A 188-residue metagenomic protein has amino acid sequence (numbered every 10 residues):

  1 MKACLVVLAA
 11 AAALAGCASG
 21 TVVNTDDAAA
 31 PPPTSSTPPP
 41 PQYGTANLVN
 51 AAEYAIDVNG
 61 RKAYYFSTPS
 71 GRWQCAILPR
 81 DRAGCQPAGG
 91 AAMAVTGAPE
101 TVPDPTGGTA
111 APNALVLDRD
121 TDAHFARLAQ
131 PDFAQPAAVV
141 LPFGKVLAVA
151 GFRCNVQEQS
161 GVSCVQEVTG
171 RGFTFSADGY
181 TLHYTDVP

Functional and structural regions predicted by a protein language model:
M1-A9: N-terminal export and membrane-targeting signals
A13-G16: C-terminal motif of bacterial Sec signal peptides marking the signal peptidase cleavage site
A18-T21: Bacterial signal peptide processing site
A29-I56, R82-L141, A177-P188: A low-complexity, Ser/Thr/Gly/Pro-enriched, surface-exposed linker/loop concept that marks segments flanking
G60-S70, G144-V149: Extracellular glycan-recognition/adhesion modules and their associated mucin-like linkers
A137, V146-P188: Extracellularly exposed regions in secreted/surface proteins, prominently low-complexity, repeat-rich
